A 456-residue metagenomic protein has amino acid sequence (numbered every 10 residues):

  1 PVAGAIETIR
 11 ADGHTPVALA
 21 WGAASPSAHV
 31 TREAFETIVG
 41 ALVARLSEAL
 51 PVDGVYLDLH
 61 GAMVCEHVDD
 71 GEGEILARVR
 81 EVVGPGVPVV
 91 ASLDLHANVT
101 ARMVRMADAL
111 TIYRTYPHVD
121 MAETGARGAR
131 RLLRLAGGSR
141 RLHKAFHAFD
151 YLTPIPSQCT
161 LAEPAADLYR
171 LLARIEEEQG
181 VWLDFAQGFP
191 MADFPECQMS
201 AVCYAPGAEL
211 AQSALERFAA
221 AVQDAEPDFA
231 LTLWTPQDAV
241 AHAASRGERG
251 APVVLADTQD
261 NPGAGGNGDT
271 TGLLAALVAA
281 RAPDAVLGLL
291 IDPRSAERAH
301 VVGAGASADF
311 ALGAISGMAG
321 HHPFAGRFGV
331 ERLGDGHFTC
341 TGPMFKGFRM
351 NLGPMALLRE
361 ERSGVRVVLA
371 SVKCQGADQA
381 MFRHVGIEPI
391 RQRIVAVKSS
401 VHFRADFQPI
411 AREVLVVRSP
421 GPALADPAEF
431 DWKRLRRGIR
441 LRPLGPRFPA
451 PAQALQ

Functional and structural regions predicted by a protein language model:
P1-R45, Q198, A405, A411-R412: N-terminal glycine-rich anion-binding loop in soluble enzyme alpha/beta folds
R10-H14, A18, A44-D53, V240-V253 (+1 more regions): Glycine-rich phosphate/diphosphate-binding loops that line cofactor/substrate pockets in enzymes
D12-A20, P26, V90, A97-T100 (+3 more regions): Cap/lid and interdomain-hinge subdomains that line or gate substrate/regulatory clefts in soluble alpha/beta enzymes
A28-T31, H67-D69, T100-R105, A122-T124 (+6 more regions): Short acidic, glycine/serine/threonine-rich loops at helix termini
R32-V39, L46-R140, P252, D257-L274 (+1 more regions): Active-site histidine-anchored catalytic micro-motif
G137-Q179, E196, E413-L415, S419-Q456: Flexible inter-domain linker/hinge segments
P156-S363, V368-V372: Hard-cation-handling environments
Q223, F338-Q456: Extended hydrophobic packing segments that form well-structured cores
